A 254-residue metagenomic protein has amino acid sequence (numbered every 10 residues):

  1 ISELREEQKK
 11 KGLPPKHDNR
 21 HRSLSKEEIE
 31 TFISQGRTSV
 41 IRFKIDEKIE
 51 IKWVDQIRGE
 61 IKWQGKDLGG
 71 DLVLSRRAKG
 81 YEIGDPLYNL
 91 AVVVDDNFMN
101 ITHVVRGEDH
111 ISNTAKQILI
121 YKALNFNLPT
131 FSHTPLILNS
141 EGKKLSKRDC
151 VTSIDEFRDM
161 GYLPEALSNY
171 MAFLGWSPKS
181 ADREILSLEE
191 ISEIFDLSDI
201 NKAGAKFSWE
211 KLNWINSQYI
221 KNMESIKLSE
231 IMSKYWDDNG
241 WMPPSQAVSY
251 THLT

Functional and structural regions predicted by a protein language model:
I1-H133, L138-L145, S153: Active-site cores that bind ATP or allylic diphosphates and position pyrophosphate for catalysis
R77-G84, M99-I111, L138-Y170, L174-S180 (+2 more regions): Conserved phosphate-binding loops in nucleotide/dinucleotide-binding enzymes
S168, S225-S233: An amphipathic alpha-helix signature
I226, N239-W241: M16/insulysin-pitrilysin zinc metalloprotease superfamily fold
P244-V248: Core subunits and conserved enzymes of cellular information-processing and envelope-translocation systems across
T251-T254: Conserved small/polar residues in nucleotide/adenosyl-binding loops
